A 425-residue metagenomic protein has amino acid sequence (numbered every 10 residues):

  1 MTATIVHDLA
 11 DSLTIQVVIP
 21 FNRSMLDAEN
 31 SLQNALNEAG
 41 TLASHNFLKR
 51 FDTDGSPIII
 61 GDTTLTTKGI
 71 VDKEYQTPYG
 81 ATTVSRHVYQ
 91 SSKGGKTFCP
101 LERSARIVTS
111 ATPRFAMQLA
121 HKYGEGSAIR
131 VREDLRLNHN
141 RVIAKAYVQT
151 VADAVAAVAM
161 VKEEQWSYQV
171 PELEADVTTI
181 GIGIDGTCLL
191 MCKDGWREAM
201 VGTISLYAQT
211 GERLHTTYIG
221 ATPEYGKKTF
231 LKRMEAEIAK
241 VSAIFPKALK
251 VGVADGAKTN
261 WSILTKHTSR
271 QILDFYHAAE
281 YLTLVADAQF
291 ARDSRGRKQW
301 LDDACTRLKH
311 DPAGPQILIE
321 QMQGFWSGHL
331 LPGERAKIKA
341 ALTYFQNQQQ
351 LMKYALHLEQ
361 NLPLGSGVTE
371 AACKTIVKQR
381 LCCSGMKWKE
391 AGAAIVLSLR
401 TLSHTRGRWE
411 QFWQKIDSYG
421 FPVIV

Functional and structural regions predicted by a protein language model:
M1-H45, H87-V425: Catalytic center-proximal scaffold of phosphoryl-transfer enzymes
N46, D52-V108: An N-terminal low-complexity regulatory-tail signal and nearby short nucleic-acid-interaction modules
